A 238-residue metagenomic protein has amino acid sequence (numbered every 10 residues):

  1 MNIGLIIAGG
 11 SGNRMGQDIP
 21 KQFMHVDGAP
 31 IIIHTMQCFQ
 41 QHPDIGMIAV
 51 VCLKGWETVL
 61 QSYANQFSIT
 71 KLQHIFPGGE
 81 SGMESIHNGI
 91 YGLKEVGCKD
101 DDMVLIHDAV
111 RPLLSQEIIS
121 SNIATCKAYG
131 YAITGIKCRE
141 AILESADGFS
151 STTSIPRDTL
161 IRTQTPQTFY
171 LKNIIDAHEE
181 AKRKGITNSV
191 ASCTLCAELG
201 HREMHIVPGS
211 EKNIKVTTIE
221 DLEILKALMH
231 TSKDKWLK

Functional and structural regions predicted by a protein language model:
N2-T58: N-terminal glycine-rich phosphate-binding loop and ensuing alpha1 helix
I6, I32, G89, D108 (+3 more regions): Residue-level signal for inorganic ion chemistry
H25, L113, S154, T168 (+1 more regions): Short aromatic/basic micro-patch
I33-D101, K184: Conserved N-terminal catalytic core of the sugar/cofactor nucleotidyltransferase
G46-I48, G130-Y131, E203: Residues at the starts of beta-strands that form the adenosine-phosphate
E80-A146, S150, Q164: Conserved beta-loop-beta/alpha segment of the NTase-like Rossmann-fold superfamily that binds/positions NTPs
S151-R162: A short, charged helix-loop
I161-K238: Conserved alpha/beta core of the MobA/IspD/sugar-nucleotide pyrophosphorylase nucleotidyltransferase superfamily
